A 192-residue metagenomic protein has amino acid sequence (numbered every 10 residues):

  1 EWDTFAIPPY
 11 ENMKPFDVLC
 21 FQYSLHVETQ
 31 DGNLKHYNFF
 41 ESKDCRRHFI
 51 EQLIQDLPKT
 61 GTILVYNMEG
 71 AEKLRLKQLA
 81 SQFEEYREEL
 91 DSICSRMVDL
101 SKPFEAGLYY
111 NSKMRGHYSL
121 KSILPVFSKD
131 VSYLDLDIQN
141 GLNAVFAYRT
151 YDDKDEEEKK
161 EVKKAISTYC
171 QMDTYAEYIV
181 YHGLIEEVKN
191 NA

Functional and structural regions predicted by a protein language model:
E1-F49: Metal-dependent catalytic core segments for phosphate chemistry
P9-Y10, L76-Q78, H182: Short amphipathic alpha-helical segments
L19-F21, L57-T60, Q171: Short, well-ordered loop/turn elements at secondary-structure boundaries
V27-T29, K35-L142: Conserved DEDDh/DEDDy metal-dependent 3′-5′ exonuclease domain
I123-A192: Acidic, Mg2+-coordinating catalytic module of metal-dependent nucleases/exonucleases that use a two-metal-ion mechanism
